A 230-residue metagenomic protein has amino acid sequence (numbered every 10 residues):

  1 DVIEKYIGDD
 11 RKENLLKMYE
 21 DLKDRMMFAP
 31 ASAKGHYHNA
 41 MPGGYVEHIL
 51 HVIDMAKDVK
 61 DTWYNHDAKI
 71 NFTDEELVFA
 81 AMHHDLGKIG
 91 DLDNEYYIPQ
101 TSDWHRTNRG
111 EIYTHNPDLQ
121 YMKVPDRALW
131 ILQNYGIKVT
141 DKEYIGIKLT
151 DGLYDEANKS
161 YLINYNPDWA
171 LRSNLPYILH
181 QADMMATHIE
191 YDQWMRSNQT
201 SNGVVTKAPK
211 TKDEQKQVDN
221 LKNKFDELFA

Functional and structural regions predicted by a protein language model:
D1-A31: Non-catalytic interface/linker regions that flank or bridge core catalytic/transmembrane domains
D1-K5, M185, M195, S201-N202: N-terminal leader/capping segments at the start of a protein or of a new domain
H36-M41, E47, V59, I70-M195: Divalent metal-dependent catalytic cores for phosphoryl transfer on phosphate-bearing substrates
V52: Conserved hydrophobic/aromatic pocket- or pore-lining residues that grip, position, or stack substrates in active sites
E214-A230: Short linear clamp-binding motif
